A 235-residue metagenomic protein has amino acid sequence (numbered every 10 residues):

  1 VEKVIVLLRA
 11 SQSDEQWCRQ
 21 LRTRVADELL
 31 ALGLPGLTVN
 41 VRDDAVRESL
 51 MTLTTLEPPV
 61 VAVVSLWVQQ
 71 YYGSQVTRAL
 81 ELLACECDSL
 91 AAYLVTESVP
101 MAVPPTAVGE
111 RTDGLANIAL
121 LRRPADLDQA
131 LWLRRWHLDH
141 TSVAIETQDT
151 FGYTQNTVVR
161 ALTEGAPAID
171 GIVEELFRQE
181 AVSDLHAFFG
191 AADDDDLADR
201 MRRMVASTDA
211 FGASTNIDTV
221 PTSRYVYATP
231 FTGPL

Functional and structural regions predicted by a protein language model:
V1-L235: Macromolecular interaction modules
